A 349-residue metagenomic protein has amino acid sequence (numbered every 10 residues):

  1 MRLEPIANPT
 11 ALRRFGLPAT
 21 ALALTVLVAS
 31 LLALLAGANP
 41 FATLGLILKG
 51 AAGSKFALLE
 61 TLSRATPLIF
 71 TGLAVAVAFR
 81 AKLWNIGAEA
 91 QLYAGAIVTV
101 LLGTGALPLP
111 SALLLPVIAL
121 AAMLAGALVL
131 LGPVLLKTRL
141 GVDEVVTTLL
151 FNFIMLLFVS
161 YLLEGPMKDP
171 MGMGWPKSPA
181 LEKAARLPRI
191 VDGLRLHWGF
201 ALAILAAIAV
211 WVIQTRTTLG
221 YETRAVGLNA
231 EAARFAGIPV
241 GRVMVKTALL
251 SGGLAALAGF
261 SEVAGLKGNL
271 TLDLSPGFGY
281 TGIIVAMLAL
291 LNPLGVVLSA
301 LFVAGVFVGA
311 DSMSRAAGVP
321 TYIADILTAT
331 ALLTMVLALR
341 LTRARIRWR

Functional and structural regions predicted by a protein language model:
M1-A65, R80-A81, M167-V191, I204 (+1 more regions): N-terminal, non-cleaved signal-anchor transmembrane helix
M1-L24, S30-L34, L228, F235-R242 (+2 more regions): Cytosolic-side transmembrane-helix boundaries in multi-pass membrane proteins
P5-G16, T20, F79-A88, L109-W175 (+4 more regions): Short loop segments and helix-boundary regions at transmembrane helix junctions of multi-pass inner-membrane proteins
P18-L34, T71-V75, A96-L102, A122-L128 (+6 more regions): Hydrophobic core segments of alpha-helical transmembrane domains in multi-pass membrane transport and ion-translocation
L31-A36, A42, L46-A106, A119 (+5 more regions): Single transmembrane alpha-helix segments in multi-pass membrane proteins
K55, E144-R216, N269, R349: Transmembrane helix-bundle core of multi-pass membrane transporters and related energy-transducing complexes
V191-N269, P293-L294, L298: Helix-loop-helix "hairpin" substructures at the membrane interface of multi-pass membrane proteins
L249-A255, S261-A329: Transmembrane alpha-helical segments in multi-pass inner-membrane proteins
